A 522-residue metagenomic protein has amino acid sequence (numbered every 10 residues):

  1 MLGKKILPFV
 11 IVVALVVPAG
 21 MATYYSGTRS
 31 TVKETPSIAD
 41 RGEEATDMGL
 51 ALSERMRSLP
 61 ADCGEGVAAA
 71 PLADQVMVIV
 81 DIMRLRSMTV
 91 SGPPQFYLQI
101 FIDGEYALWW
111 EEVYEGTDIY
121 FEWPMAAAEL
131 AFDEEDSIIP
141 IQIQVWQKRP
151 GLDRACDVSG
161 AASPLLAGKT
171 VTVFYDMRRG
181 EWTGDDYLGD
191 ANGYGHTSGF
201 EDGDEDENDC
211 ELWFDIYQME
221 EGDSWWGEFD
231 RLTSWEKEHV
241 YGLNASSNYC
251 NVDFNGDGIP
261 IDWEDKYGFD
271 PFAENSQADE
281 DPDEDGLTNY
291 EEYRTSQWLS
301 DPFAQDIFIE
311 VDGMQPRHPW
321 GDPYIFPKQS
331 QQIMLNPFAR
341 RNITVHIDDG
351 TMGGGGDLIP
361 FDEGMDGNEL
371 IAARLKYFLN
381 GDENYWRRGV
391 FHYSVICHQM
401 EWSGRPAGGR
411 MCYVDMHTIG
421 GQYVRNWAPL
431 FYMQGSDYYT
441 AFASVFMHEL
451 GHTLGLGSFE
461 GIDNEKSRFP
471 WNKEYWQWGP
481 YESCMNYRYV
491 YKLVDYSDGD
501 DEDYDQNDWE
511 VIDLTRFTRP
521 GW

Functional and structural regions predicted by a protein language model:
M1-A51: Secretory targeting signatures
M56-Y97: C2/C2-like lipid-binding beta-sandwich modules
I79-I82, I141-V145, E383-W402: Short, hydrophobic/proline-enriched secondary-structure or compact coil segments at domain edges
V90-L165: Peripheral membrane lipid-binding modules
Q147-E220: C2-type phospholipid-binding modules
E220-I325, S330-Q331, N336, R341-L379 (+5 more regions): Extracellular calcium-associated, cysteine-rich motifs in secreted modular proteins
L430-D437: Short, well-ordered junction/capping motifs at the entry into regular secondary structure
